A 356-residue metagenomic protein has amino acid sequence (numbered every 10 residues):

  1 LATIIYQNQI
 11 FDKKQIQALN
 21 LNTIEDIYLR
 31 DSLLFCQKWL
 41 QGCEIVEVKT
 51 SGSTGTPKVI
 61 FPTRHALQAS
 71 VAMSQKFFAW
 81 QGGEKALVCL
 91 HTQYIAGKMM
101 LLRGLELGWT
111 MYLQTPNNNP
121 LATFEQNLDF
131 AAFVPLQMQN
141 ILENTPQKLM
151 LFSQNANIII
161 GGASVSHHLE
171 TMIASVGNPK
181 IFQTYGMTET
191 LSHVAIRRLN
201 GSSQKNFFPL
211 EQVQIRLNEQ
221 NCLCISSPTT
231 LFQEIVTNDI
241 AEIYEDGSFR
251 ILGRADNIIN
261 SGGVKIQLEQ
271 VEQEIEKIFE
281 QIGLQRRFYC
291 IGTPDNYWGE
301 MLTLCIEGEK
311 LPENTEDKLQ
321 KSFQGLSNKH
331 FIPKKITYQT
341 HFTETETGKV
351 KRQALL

Functional and structural regions predicted by a protein language model:
L1-D26, Q68-L87, N117-D129: Conserved ATP-dependent adenylate/AMP-binding module captured primarily in the ANL superfamily
D31-K49, G83: Conserved pre-ATP/AMP-binding loop-to-beta segment of ANL
I45-A72, A79: Conserved AMP-binding A3 loop
P62-A69, K85-N140: AMP-binding/adenylate-forming
T145-G201: Gly/Ser/Thr-rich phosphate-binding loop
Q214-V236, I240-E242, S248: AMP-binding/adenylate-forming core of the ANL superfamily
N238-F331: AMP-binding/adenylate-forming catalytic core of the ANL superfamily
L326-K349: AMP-binding/adenylate-forming catalytic domain of the ANL superfamily
